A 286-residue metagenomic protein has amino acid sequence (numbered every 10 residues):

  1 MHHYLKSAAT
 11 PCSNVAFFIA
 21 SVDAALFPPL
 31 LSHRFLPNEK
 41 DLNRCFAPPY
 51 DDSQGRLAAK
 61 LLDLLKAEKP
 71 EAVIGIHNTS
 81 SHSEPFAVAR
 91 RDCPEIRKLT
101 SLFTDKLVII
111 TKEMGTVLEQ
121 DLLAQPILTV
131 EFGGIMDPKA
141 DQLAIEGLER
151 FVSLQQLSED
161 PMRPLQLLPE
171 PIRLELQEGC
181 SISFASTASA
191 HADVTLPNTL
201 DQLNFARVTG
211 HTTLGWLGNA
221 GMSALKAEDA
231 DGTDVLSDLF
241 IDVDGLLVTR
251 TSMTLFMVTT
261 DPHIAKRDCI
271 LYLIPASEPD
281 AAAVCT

Functional and structural regions predicted by a protein language model:
M1-T286: Structured catalytic-domain cores with a bias toward divalent-metal coordination
